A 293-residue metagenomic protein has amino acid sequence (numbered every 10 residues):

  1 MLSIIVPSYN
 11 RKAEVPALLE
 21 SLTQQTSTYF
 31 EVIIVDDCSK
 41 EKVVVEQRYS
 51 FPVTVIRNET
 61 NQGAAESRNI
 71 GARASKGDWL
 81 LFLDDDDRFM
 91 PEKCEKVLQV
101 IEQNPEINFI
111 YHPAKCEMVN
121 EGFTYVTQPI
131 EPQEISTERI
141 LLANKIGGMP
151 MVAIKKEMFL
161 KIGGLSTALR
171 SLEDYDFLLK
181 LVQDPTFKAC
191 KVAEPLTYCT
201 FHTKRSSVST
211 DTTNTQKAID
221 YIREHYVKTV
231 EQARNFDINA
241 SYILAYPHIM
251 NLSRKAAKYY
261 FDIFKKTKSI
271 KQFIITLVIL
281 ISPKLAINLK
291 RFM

Functional and structural regions predicted by a protein language model:
E20-Y29: Short, acidic, metal-binding catalytic loop of nucleotide-sugar glycosyltransferases
Q24, I249-M293: Membrane-interface aromatic/basic loop that binds lipid-linked glycans or pyrophosphate carriers, typified by
K42, D87-V100: Acidic donor-binding/catalytic loop of UDP-sugar-dependent glycosyltransferases, especially processive GT2
N58-S75, K96: Glycine-rich, basic loop-to-helix element that forms the pyrophosphate-binding segment of sugar-nucleotide handling
E66, C94-M158: Flexible acidic/His/Gly-enriched loops in nucleotide-sugar-dependent glycosyltransferase catalytic domains
L80: Short aromatic/hydrophobic "clamp" motif used to bind/position activated sugar donors
P132-Q216: Conserved nucleotide-sugar donor-binding catalytic segment
P195-T203, V208-N235, R254-K266: Catalytic core of nucleotide-sugar-dependent glycosyltransferases
